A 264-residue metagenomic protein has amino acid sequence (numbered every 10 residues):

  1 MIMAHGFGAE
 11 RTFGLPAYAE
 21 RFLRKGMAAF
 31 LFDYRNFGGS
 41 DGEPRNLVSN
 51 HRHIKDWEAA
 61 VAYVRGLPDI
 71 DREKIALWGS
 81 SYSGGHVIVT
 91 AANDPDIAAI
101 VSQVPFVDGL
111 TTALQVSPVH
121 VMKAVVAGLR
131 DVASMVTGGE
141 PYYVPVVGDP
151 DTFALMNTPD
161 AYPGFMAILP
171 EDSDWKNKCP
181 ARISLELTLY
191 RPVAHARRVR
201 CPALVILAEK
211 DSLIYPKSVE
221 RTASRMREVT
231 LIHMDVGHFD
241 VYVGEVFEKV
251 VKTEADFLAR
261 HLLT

Functional and structural regions predicted by a protein language model:
M1-G6: Short beta-strand element of the alpha/beta-hydrolase
F7-E20, Y34, K217: The serine-hydrolase catalytic nucleophile loop
R11, F30, F37-R72, A76 (+1 more regions): Catalytic nucleophile-loop/oxyanion-hole region of alpha/beta-hydrolase and closely related hydrolase-like folds
I88-I168: Alpha/beta-hydrolase-fold enzymes
V116, N177-H195: Active-site nucleophile elbow and catalytic-triad environment of alpha/beta-hydrolase enzymes
V199, V205-L207, D211: Short beta-strand/loop motif that positions the catalytic acidic residue of the alpha/beta-hydrolase fold
S212-S218: Conserved alpha/beta-hydrolase "acid-adjacent" motif
V229-T264: Catalytic active-site module of serine/aspartate enzymes centered on a nucleophile-bearing elbow/loop
